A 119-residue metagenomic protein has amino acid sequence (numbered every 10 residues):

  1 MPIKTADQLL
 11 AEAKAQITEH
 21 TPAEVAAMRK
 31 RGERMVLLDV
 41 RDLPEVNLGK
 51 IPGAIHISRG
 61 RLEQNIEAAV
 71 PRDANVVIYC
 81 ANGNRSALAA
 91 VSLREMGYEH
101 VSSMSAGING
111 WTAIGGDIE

Functional and structural regions predicted by a protein language model:
M1-V36, L43-V76, N84-E119: Rhodanese-like catalytic fold shared by cysteine-dependent sulfurtransferases and DSP/PTP-type phosphatases
C80: Short cysteine clusters
